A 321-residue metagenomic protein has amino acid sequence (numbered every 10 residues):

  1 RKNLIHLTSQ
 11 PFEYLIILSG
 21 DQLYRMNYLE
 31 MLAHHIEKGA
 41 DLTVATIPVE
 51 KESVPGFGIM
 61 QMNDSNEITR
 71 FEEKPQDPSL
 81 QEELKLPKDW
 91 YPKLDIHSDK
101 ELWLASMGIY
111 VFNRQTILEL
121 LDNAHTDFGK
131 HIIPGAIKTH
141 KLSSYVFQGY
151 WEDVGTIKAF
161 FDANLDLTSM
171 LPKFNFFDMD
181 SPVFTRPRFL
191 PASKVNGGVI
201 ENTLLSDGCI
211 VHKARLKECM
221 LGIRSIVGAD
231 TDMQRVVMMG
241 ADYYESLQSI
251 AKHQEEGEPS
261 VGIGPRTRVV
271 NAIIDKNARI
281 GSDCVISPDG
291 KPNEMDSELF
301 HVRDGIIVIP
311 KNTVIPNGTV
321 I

Functional and structural regions predicted by a protein language model:
K2-N3, I132: Well-ordered alpha-helical segments embedded in enzymatic catalytic cores
T8-F12: Exposed acidic/Ser/Thr-rich ligand/metal-binding surfaces
L15: Short aromatic/hydrophobic "clamp" motif used to bind/position activated sugar donors
L18-S19: Active-site acidic Asp-centered loop
M26-V111, N123-A124: Conserved core of the sugar-phosphate nucleotidyltransferase
D89-K100, R114-I321: Left-handed beta-helix
